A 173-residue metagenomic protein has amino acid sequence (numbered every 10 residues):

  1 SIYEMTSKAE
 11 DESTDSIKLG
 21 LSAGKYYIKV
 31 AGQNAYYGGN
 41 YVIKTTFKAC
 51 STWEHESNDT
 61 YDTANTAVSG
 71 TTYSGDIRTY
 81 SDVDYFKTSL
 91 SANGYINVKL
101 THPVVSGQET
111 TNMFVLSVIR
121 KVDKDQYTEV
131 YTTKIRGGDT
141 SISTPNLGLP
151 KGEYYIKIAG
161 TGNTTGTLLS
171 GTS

Functional and structural regions predicted by a protein language model:
S1-S13, Q33-A35, T45, D76 (+2 more regions): Surface-exposed beta-strand/loop patches in noncatalytic accessory domains and peripheral targeting/linker segments
T6, H55, R78, S89 (+1 more regions): Residue-level detector of conserved, well-ordered beta-strand and adjacent loop positions that form binding/recognition
I17, S22-A67, D84-K87, Q108-T110 (+2 more regions): C-terminal edge strands of extracellular/lumenal beta-sandwich accessory domains
G39, A92-I96: Short tyrosine-centred short linear motifs in exposed loops/low-complexity segments
G70: Short coil/turn motifs at helix boundaries and re-entrant loops, enriched in small/polar and proline residues
S81: Surface-exposed ligand/attachment interfaces on beta-rich extracellular proteins
I96-G107: Short amphipathic, basic-aromatic surface patches that mediate peripheral association with negatively charged
